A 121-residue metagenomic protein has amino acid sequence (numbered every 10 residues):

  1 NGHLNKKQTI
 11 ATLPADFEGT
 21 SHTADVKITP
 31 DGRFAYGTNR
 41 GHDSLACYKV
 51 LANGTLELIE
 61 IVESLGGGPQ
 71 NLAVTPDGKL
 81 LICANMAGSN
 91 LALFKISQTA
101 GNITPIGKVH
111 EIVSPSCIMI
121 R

Functional and structural regions predicted by a protein language model:
N1-H3, Y48-L56, F94-N102: Short loop/turn segments immediately following beta-strands, especially the blade-tip and inter-blade linker loops
I10-A11, D16-E18, I61-G66, K108-E111: Surface loop/turn motifs at the tips and blade-to-blade linkers of beta-strand repeat domains
G19-K27: Signature of short aromatic-glycine-proline-rich micro-motifs recurring in repeat-based ectodomains
D31-R33, D77-K79: Short coil/turn segments that connect the beta-strands within blades of beta-propeller domains
R40, M86-A87, I96: Short loop/turn segments immediately following the C-termini of beta-strands
